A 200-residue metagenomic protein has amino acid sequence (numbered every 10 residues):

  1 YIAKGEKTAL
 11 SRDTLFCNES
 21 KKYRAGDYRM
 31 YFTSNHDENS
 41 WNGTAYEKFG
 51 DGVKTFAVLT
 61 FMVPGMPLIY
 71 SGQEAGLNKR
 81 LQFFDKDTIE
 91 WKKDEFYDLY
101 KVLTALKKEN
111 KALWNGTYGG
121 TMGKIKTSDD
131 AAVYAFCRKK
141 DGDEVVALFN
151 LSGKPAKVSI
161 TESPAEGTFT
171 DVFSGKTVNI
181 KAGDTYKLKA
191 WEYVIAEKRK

Functional and structural regions predicted by a protein language model:
Y1-Q82, I125-D130, R138-G142, A147-V158 (+1 more regions): Conserved alpha/beta catalytic core and glycan-binding cleft of carbohydrate-active enzymes
C17, K79-F83, T88-T127: Aromatic- and carboxylate-lined catalytic core of secreted/periplasmic carbohydrate-active enzymes
D27, K54-T55, Y97-K101, G167: Feature representing long, continuous alpha-helical segments
E38, G65, K108-A112, Y193: Generic structural signal for secondary-structure transition and capping sites
A131-V133, D143, W191-I195: Short hydrophobic/aromatic beta-strand or adjacent loop that forms the aromatic wall/cage of a ligand/substrate-binding
E162-G175: Solvent-exposed beta-hairpin/edge-strand motifs
I180-K200: C-terminal beta-strand-rich structural cap/linker in extracellular carbohydrate-active enzymes
